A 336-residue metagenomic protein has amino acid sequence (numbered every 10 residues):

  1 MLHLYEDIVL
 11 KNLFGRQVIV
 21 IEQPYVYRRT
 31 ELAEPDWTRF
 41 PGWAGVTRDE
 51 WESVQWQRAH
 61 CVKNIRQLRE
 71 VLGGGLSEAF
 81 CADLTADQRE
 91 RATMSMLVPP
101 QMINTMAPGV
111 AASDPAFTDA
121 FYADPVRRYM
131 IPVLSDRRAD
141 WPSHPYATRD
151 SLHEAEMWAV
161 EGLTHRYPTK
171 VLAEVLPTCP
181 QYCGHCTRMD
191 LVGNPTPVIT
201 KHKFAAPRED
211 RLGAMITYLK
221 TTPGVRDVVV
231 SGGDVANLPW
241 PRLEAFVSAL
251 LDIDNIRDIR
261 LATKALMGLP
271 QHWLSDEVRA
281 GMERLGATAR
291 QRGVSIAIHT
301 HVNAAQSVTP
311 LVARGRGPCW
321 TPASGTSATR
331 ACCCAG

Functional and structural regions predicted by a protein language model:
M1-H165: Flexible, acidic/Gly-rich N-terminal and inter-domain linker regions that tether and position cofactor-handling modules
V98, Y122, Y167, V171 (+3 more regions): Generic hydrophobic, aliphatic-rich segments that mediate packing or membrane embedding
P99, V192-P195, G268-L269: Short catalytic/ligand-binding loop motif for oxyanion handling, primarily in non-cytosolic enzymes, centered on
A107, A111, G184, L191 (+3 more regions): Hydrophobic/aromatic-lined pockets within catalytic cores
S151-G162, P180-G193, G213-P223: A short mid-domain helix/strand-loop element embedded in enzyme catalytic domains that forms or borders the active-site
H165-A206, L261: Canonical Radical SAM [4Fe-4S] cluster-binding loop centered on the CxxxCxxC motif and its immediate flanking residues
L172-E174, V229-G232: Short glycine-rich or small-residue beta-strand-to-loop segments that form or flank ligand, phosphate, metal/Fe-S
E209-P223, D227, G233-G336: Conserved AdoMet/S-adenosylmethionine-binding subsite of the radical SAM
